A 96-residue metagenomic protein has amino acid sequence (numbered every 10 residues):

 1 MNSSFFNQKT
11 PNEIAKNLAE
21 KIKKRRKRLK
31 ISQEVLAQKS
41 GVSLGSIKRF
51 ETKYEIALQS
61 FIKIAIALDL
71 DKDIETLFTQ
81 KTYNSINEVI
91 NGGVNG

Functional and structural regions predicted by a protein language model:
S3-K27: A short, Lys/Arg-rich alpha-helix, primarily the initiator
S3-S4, E75-G96: Short, charged recognition helix plus adjacent turn of helix-turn-helix-like nucleic-acid-binding domains
L18, L29, Y54-A57: Flexible coil/turn residues that form the inter-helical turn or adjacent wing/linker of helix-turn-helix
E20-V35, G93-G96: Short basic helix-loop element that most often maps to the first helix and adjoining turn of HTH DNA-binding modules
K27, Q38, I66: Alpha-helical residues within the helix-turn-helix
K30-K48: Short alpha-helical DNA-recognition segment
K53-I66: Short, basic-rich loop-to-helix N-cap that marks the start of a DNA-contacting helix
